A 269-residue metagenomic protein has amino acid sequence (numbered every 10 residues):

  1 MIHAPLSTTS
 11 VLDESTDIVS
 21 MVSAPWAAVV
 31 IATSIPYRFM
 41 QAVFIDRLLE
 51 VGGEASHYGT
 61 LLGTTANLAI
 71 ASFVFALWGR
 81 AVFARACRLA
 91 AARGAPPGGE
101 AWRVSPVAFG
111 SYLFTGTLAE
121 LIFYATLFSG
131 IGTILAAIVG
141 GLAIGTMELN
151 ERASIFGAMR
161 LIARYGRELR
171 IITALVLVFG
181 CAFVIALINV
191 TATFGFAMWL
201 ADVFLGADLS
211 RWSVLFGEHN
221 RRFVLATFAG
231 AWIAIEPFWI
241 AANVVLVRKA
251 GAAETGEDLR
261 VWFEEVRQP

Functional and structural regions predicted by a protein language model:
M1-P269: Hydrophobic alpha-helical membrane segments
